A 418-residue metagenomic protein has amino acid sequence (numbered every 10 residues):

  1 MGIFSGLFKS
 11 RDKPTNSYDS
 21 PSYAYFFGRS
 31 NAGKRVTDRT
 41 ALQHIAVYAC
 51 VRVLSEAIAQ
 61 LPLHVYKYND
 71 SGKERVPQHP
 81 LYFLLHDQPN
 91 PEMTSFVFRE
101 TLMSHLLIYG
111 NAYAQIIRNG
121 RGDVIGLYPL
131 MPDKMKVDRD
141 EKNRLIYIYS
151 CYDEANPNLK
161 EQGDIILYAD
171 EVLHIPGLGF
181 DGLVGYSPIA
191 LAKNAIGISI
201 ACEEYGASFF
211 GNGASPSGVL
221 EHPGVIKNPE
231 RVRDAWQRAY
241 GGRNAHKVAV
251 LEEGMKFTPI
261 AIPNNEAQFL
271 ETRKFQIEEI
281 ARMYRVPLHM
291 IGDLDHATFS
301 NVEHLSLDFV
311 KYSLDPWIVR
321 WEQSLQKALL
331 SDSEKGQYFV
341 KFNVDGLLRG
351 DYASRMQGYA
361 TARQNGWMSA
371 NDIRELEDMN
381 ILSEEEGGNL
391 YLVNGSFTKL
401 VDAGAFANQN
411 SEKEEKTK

Functional and structural regions predicted by a protein language model:
M1-F269, R273-R282, V286-H289, D293 (+4 more regions): Structured, contiguous alpha/beta core segments that scaffold functional sites
V302-E303: Small-residue-rich helix-loop
S306-K335, F339, N389-K418: Long, compositionally biased
G358-Q364: Short, amphipathic alpha-helical "recognition" segments used to contact nucleic acids or chromatin
